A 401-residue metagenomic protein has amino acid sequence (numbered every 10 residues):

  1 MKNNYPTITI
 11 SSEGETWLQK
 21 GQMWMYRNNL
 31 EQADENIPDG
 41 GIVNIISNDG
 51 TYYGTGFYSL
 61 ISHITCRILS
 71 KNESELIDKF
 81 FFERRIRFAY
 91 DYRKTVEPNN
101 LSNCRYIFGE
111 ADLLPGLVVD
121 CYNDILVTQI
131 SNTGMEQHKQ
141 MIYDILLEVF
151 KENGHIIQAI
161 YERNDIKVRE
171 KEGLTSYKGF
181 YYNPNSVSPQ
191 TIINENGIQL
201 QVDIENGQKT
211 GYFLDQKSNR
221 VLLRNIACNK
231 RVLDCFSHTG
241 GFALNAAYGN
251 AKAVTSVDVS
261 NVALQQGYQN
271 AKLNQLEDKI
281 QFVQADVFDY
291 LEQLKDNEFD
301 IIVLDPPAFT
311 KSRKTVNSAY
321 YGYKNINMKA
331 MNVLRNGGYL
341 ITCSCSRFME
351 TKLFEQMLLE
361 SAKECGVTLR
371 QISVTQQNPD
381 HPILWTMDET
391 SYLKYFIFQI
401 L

Functional and structural regions predicted by a protein language model:
M1-N123: Non-catalytic accessory regions of SAM-dependent methyltransferases
I61-S62, G134-E136, Q208-K209: Short, surface-exposed beta-strand-loop junctions and turns on beta-sheet-rich folds
F80, R84, F88-Y92, K151-E172 (+1 more regions): A short, charged
G109-D120, Q140-Y212: Non-catalytic substrate-recognition/targeting regions of SAM-dependent transferases
N123-E136: A short interface-forming secondary-structure element
N185-L401: Rossmann-like S-adenosyl-L-methionine
